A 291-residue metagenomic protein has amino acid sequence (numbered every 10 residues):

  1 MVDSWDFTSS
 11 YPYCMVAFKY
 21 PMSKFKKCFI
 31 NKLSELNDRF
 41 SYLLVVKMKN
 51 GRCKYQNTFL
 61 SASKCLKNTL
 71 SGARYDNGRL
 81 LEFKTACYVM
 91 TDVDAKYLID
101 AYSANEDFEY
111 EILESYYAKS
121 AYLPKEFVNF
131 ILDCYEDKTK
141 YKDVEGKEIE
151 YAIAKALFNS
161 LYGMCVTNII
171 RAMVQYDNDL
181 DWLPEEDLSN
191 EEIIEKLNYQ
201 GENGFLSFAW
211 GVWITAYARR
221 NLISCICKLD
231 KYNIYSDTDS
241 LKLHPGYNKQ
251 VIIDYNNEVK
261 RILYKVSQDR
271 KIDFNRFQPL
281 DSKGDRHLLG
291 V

Functional and structural regions predicted by a protein language model:
M1-V291: Conserved acidic
